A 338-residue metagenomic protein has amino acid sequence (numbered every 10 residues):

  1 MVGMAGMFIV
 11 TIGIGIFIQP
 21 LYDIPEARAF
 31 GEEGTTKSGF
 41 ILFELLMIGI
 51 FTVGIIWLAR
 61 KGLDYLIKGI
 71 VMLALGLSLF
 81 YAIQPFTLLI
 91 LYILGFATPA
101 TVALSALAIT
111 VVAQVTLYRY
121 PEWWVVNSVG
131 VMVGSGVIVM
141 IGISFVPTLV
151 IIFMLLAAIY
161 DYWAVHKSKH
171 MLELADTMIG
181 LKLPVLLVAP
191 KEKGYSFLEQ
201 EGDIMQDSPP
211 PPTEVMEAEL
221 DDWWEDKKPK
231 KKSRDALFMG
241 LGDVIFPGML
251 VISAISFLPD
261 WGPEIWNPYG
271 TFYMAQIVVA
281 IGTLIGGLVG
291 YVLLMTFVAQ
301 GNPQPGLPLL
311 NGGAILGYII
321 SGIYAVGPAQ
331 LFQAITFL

Functional and structural regions predicted by a protein language model:
M1-L338: A membrane-topology feature that recognizes alpha-helical transmembrane segments and their immediate juxtamembrane
